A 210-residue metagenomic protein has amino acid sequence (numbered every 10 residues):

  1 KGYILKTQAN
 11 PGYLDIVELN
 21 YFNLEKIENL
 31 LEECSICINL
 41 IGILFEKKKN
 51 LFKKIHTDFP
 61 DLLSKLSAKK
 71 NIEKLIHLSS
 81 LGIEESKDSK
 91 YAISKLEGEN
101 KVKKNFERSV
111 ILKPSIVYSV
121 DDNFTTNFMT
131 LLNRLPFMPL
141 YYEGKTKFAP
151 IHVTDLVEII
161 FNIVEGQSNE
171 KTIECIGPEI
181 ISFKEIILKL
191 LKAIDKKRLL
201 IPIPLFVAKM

Functional and structural regions predicted by a protein language model:
Y3-I4, Q8-L62, L66-K69, L81-E85: NAD(P)H-binding glycine-rich loop region in Rossmannoid oxidoreductase-like domains and their noncatalytic homologs
A9-I16, F106-E107, K196-R198: A short helix-to-beta-strand connector/capping loop
P11-L14, M129-Y142, I201: A short C-terminal helix-loop "cap" of Rossmann-like NAD(P)-dependent dehydrogenase/epimerase domains
I43-L44, I55-N105, S109-S115: Conserved Rossmann-fold NAD(P)-dependent oxidoreductase catalytic core, especially the SDR/UDP-sugar
I83, V117-S119, L156: Conserved sequence/active-site signature of Rossmann-fold short-chain dehydrogenase/reductase
K87-K90, V110-L131, T146-K147, I181-S182 (+1 more regions): Flexible, glycine-rich beta-alpha linker
N123-F124, E143-E165, K171, F183-E185: Substrate-positioning beta->alpha
I163-M210: Mid/C-terminal beta-alpha module of Rossmann-like enzyme folds, strongest in SDR-family dehydrogenases/epimerases
